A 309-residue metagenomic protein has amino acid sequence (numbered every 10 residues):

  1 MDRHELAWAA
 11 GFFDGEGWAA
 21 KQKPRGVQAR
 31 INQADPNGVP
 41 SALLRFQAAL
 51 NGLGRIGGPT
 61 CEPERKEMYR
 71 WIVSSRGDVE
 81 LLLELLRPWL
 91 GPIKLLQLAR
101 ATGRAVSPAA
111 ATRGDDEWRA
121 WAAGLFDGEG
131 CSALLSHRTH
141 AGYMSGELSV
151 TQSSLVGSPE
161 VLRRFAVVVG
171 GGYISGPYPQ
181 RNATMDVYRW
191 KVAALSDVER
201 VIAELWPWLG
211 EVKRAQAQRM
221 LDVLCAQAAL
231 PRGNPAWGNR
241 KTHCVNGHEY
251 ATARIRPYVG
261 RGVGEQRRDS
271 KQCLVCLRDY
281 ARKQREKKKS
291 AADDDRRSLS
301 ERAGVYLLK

Functional and structural regions predicted by a protein language model:
M1-S290, D294-K309: Internal intein/HINT superfamily modules and their associated LAGLIDADG
